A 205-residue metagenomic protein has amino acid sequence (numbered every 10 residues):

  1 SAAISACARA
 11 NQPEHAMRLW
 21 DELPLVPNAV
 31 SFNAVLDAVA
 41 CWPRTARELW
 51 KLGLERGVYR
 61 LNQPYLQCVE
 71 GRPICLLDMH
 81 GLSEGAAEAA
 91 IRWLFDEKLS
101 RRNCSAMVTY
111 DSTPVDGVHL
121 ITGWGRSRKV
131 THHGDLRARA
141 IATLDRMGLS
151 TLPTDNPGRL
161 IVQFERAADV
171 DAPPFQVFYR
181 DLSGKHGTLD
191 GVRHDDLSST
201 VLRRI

Functional and structural regions predicted by a protein language model:
S1, S5, A16, N28-N33: Pentatricopeptide repeat
A16-N28, L49-G57: Hydrophobic packing position at a conserved site in alpha-helical tandem repeat units
G71-A89: Short, solvent-exposed beta-strand/turn patches at coil↔beta or beta↔helix junctions that act as interaction loops
L76, K98-K129: Short glycine-rich, basic-tinged beta-strand/loop micro-motifs
D135-I205: C-terminal edge-of-domain segments
